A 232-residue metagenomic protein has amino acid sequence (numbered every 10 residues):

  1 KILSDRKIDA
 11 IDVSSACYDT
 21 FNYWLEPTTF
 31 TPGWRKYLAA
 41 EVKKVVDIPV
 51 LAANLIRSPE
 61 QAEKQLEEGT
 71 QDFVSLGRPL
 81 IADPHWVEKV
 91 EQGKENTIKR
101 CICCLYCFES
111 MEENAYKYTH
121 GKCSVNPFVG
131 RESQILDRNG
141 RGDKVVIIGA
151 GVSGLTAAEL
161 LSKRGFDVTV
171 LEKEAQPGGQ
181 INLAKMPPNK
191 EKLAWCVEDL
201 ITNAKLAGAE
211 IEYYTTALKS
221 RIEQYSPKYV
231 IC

Functional and structural regions predicted by a protein language model:
K1-I148, V152-K163, V168, Q176: Flavin-dependent oxidoreductase catalytic cores
I11, I147-E210, Y214: Beta1-alpha1 glycine-rich phosphate/pyrophosphate-binding loop at the start of Rossmann-like nucleotide-binding domains
A39, V87, I201, K219-I222: Short amphipathic alpha-helical segments and helix-helix/interface helices
V46-I48, G165-F166, A207-A209, Y225-P227: Short glycine/proline-enriched coil/turn segments at helix->beta-strand junctions
E68, A204, I222-Y225: A short, aliphatic-rich alpha-helical micro-motif
L171, P227-C232: Short hydrophobic core segments
E212-Y225: A conserved short coil-to-beta-strand element within the FAD-binding core of flavoproteins
